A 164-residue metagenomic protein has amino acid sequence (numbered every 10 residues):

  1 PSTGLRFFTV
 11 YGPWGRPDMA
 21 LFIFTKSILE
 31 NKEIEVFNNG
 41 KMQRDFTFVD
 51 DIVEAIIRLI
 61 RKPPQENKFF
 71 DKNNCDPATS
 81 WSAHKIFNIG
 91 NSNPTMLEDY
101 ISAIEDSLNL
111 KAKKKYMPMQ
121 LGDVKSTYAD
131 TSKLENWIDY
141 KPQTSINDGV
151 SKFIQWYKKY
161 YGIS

Functional and structural regions predicted by a protein language model:
P1-P13, E35: Conserved beta-loop-beta element that borders a ligand/cofactor-binding pocket
T3, K26-S164: C-terminal substrate-binding subdomain of Rossmann-fold SDR/epimerase-dehydratase oxidoreductases
P13-W14, W137: Residues that scaffold the ATP/ADP-binding catalytic core of kinase and kinase-like folds
